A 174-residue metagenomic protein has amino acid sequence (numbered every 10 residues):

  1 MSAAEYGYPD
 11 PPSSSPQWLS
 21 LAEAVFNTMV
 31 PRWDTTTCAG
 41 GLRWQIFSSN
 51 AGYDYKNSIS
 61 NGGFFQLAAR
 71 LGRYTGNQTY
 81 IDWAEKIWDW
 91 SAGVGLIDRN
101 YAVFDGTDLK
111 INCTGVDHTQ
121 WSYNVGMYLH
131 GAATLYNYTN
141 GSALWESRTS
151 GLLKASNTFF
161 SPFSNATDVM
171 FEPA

Functional and structural regions predicted by a protein language model:
M1-A174: Glycan-recognition and catalytic cores of secretory/periplasmic carbohydrate-active enzymes
